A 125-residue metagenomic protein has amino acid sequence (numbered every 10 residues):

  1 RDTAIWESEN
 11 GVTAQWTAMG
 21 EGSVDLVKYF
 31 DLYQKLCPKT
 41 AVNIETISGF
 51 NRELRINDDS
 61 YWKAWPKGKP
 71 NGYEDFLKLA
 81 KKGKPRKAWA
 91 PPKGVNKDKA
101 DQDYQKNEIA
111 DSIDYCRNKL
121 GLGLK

Functional and structural regions predicted by a protein language model:
R1-K125: Histidine-acidic metal/acid-base catalytic patches
